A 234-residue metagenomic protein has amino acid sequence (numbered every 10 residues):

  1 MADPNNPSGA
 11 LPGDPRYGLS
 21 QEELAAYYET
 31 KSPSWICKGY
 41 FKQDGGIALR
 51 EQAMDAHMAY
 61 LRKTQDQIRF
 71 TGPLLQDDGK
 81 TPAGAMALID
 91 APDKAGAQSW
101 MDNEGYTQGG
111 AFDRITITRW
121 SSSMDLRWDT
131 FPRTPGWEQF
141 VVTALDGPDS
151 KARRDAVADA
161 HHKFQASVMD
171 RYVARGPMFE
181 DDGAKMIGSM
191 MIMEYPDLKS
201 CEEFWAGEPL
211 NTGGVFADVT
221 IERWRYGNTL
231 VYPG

Functional and structural regions predicted by a protein language model:
A2-G234: Conserved, structured core segments of small domains
